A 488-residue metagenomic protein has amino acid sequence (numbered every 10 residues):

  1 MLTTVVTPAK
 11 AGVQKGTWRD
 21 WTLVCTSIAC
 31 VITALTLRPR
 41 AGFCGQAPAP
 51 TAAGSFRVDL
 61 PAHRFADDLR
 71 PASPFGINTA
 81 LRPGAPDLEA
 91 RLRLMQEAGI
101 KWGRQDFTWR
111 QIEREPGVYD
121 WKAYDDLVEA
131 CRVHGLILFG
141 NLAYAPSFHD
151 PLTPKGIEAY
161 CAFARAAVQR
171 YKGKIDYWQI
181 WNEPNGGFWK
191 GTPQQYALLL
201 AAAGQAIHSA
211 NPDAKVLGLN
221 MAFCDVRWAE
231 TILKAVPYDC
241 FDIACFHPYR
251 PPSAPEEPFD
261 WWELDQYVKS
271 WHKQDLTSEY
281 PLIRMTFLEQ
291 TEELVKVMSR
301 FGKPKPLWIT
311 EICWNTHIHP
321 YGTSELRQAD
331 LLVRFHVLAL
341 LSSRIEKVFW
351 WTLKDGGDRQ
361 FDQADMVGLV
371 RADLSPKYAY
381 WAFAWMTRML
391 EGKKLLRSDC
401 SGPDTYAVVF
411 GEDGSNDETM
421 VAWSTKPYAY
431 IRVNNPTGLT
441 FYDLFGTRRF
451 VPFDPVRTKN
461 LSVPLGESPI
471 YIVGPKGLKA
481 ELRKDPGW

Functional and structural regions predicted by a protein language model:
P50-K101, D106: Boundary/entry segment of secreted carbohydrate-active catalytic domains
R82-Q96, I157-Q169, V226-A235, Q328-H336: Short, acidic/polar
E89-E97, W102-R170, K190-L219, R284: Aromatic-lined substrate-binding rim segments of carbohydrate-active enzymes
G103, C131, A167, W178 (+9 more regions): Conserved, mostly hydrophobic/aromatic
Q194-F335: Noncatalytic carbohydrate-binding groove/subsite architecture in carbohydrate-active enzymes
C313-A384, D399-P403: Aromatic/acidic polysaccharide-binding cleft in carbohydrate-active enzymes
C400-L439, L444-T447: Carbohydrate-binding surface patches
D454-W488: C-terminal beta-strand-rich structural cap/linker in extracellular carbohydrate-active enzymes
